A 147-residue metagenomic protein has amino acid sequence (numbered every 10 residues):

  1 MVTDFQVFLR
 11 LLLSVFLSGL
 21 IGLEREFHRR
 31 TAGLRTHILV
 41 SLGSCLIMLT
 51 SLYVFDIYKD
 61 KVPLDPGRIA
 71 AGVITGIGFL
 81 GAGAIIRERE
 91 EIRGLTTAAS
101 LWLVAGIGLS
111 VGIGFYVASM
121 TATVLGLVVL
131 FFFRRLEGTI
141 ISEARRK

Functional and structural regions predicted by a protein language model:
M1-G67, Y116, R135, T139: Alpha-helical transmembrane segments and their membrane-interface boundaries that form or gate the permeation pathway
F16-I21, G76-G83, G108: Hydrophobic transmembrane alpha-helices of secondary-active transporters and Na+-translocating membrane complexes
L23, R30, A82, E88-E91: Glycine-rich, flexible loop/turn motifs
L39-L49, G72-T75, A99-G112: Small-residue-rich segments of transmembrane alpha-helices in multi-pass membrane proteins, especially helix faces
D60-L80: Alpha-helical transmembrane-segment detector that highlights a single hydrophobic TM helix and its immediate
P66, I85-T96: Short, amphipathic, aromatic/basic-enriched membrane-interface segments that mark the entry/exit of transmembrane
A98, F115-K147: Canonical alpha-helical transmembrane segment with a positive-inside/aromatic-interface signature
